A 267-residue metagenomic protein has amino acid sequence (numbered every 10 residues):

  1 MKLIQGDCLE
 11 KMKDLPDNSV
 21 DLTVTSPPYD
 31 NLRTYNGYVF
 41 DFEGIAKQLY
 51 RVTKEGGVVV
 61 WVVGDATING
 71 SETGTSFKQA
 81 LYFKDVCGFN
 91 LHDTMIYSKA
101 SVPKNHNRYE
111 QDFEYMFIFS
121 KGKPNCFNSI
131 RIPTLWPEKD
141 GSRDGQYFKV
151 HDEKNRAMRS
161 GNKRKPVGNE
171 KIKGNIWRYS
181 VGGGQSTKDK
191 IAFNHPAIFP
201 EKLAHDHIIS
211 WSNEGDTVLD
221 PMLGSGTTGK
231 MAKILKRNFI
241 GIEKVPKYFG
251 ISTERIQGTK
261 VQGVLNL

Functional and structural regions predicted by a protein language model:
M1-I251, L267: Core catalytic lobe of class I
I251-L267: PRPP-dependent phosphoribosyltransferase catalytic core
